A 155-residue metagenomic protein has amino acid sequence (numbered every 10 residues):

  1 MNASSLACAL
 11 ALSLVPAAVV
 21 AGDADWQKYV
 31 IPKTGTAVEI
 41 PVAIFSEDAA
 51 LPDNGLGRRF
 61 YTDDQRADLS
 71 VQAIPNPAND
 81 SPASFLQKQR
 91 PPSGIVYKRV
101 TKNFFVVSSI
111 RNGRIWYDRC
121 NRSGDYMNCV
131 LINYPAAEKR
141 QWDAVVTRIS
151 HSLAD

Functional and structural regions predicted by a protein language model:
M1-C8: Bacterial N-terminal signal peptides that target proteins for export
L6, V20-A21: Amphipathic/hydrophobic helical signal segments and adjacent flexible N-terminal regions that mediate secretion
G22-N54, L153: N-terminal "mature-domain start" segment
E47-A144: Conserved polar/disulfide-associated segments of primarily extracytoplasmic proteins
A73-N76, H151-D155: Short beta-strand-to-coil "C-cap" segments at the C-terminal boundary of structured domains/repeats, marking
W142-A154: Short, low-complexity, Pro/Ser/Thr/Gly-rich segments in the mature regions of secreted, periplasmic
